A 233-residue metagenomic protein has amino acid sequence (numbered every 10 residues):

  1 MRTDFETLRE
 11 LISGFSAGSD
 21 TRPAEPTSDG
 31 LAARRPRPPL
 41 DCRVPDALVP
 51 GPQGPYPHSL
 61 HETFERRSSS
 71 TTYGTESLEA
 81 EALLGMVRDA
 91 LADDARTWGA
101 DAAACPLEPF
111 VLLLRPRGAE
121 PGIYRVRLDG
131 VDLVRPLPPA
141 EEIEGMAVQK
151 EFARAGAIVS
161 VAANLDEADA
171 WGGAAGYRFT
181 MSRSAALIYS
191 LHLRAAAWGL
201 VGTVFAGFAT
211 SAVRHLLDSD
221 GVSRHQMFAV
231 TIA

Functional and structural regions predicted by a protein language model:
M1-A155: N-terminal amphipathic, basic helical "cap/leader" segment at the start of enzyme domains
E62, T71, E76, V131-D132 (+6 more regions): Flexible, active-site-adjacent loop/turn segments at secondary-structure boundaries
M86, P109, A157-V161, L165-E167 (+1 more regions): Small-aliphatic-rich amphipathic alpha-helix that forms the alpha element of a beta-alpha
D101, V201-F205, V222: Short, surface-exposed helix-loop/turn micro-motifs enriched in polar/charged residues
I123, I158, M227-A229: Conserved hydrophobic/aromatic beta-strand scaffold that supports enzyme active sites
R125, A174, D218-S219: Short, glycine/charged-enriched secondary-structure capping and boundary segments
L217-A233: A glycine-rich helix N-cap at a beta->alpha junction
